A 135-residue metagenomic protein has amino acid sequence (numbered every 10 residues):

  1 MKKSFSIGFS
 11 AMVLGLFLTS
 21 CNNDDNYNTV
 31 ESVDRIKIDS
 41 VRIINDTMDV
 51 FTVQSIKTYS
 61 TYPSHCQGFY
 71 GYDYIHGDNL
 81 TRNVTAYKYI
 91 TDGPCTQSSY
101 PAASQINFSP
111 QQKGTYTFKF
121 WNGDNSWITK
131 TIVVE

Functional and structural regions predicted by a protein language model:
M1-K2, F118: Generic cytosolic/nucleocytoplasmic N-terminal low-complexity/intrinsically disordered segments
K2, A11, G15-S40: Bacterial Sec-dependent N-terminal signal peptides
K3-S6, V84: Extracellular low-complexity Ser/Thr/Asn/Gly-rich intrinsically disordered segments
T29-E135: First exposed extracellular module after export/assembly in secreted or surface-exposed proteins
